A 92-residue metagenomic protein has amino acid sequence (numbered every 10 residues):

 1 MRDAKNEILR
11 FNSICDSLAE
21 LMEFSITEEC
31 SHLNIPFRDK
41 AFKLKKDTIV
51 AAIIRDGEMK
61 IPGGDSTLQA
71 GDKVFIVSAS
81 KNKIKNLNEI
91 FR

Functional and structural regions predicted by a protein language model:
M1-K5, F42, R92: A generic structural signal for secondary-structure junctions that act as hinges or helix/strand caps at the edges
M1-L33: Flexible, Lys/Arg-rich cytosolic regulatory linkers and terminal tails that connect or flank
E23, T27-F91: Cytosolic Rossmann-like ligand/nucleotide-binding regulatory domains
